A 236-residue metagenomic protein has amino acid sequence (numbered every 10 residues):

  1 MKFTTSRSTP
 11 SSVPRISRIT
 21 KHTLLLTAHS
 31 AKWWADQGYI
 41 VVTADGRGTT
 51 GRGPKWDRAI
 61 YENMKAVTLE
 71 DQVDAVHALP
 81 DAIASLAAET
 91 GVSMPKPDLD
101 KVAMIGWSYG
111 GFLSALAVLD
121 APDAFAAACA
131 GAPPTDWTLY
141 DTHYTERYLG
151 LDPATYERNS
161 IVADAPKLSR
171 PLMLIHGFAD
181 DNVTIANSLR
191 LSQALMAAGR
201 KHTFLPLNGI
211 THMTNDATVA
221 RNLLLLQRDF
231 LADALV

Functional and structural regions predicted by a protein language model:
M1-R7: N-terminal cap/lid segment of alpha/beta-hydrolase-fold proteins
R7-S17: Short beta-strand element of the alpha/beta-hydrolase
P10-S11, I40, A127: Short, Asp-centered acidic motifs that coordinate Mg2+ and/or phosphate in catalytic or ligand-binding sites
P14, H22-T23: Conserved HGGG/HGGXW glycine-rich cap/lid loop of the alpha/beta-hydrolase fold
S17-I19, Y109-G110: Acidic helix/loop microenvironments that form the catalytic cleft of cell-wall polysaccharide enzymes
R18-K21, P134-D136: Active-site/binding-pocket entry motifs
L24-A44: Short amphipathic alpha-helix adjacent to the substrate-entry channel of hydrolases
S30, T43-V236: Active-site-proximal cap/loop segments of hydrolase catalytic domains
